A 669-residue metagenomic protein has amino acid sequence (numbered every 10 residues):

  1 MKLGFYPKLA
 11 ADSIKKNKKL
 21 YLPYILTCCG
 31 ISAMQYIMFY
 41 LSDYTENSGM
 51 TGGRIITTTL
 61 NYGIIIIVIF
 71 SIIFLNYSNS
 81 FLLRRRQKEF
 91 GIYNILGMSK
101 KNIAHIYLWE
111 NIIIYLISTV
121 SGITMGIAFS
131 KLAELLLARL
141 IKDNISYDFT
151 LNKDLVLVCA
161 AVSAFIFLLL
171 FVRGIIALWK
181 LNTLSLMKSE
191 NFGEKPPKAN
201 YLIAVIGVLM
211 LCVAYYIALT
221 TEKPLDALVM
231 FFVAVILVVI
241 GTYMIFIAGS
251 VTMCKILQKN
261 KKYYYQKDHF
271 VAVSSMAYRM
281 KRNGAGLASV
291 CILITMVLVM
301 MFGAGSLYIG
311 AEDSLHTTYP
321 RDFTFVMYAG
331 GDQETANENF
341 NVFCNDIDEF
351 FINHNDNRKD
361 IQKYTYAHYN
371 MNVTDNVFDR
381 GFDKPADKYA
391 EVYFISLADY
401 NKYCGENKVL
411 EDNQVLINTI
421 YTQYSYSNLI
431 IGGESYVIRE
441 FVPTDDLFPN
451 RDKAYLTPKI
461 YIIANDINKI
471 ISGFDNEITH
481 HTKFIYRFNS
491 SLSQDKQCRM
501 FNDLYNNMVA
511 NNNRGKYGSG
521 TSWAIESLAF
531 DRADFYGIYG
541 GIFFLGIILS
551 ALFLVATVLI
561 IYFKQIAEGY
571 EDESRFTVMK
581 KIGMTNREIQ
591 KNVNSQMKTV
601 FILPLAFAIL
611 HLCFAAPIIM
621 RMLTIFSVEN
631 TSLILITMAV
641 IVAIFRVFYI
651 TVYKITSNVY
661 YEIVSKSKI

Functional and structural regions predicted by a protein language model:
M1-S32, P196-Y201, M210, I245-I294 (+1 more regions): N-terminal Sec/SRP start-transfer signal
K2-F5, K180-E194, Y570-E571, Y661-I669: Short cytosolic juxtamembrane segments of multi-pass membrane proteins
K19-L26, I37-I66, F81-R84, I92-Y93 (+7 more regions): Peri-transmembrane interface segments
M34-Y62, G241, A248-V251, G284 (+1 more regions): Alpha-helical transmembrane segments
Y40-R54, I123-L155, C212-V229, P604-S667: Short helix-loop junctions at transmembrane helix boundaries
E110-L257: Hydrophobic alpha-helical segments
S314-V555: Basic-flanked hydrophobic alpha-helices used for secretion and membrane insertion
